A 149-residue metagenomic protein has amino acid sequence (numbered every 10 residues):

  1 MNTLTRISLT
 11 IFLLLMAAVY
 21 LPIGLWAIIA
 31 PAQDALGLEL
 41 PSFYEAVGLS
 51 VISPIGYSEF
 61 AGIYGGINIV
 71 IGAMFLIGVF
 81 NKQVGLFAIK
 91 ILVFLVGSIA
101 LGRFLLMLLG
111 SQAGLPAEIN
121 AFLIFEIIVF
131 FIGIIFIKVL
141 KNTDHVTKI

Functional and structural regions predicted by a protein language model:
M1-I23: Cytosolic juxtamembrane helix and N-cap/initiation of the first transmembrane helix
V19-E59: Hydrophobic transmembrane helix segments
G24-L25, F75-L76, R103-F104: Alpha-helical transmembrane segments of multipass membrane proteins
I55-I77, F94-L95: Core segments of alpha-helical transmembrane spans in multipass integral membrane proteins
G72-I89: Juxtamembrane helix-break-helix junctions at the cytosolic face of small multi-pass alpha-helical membrane proteins
I99-G110: Transmembrane alpha-helical segments of integral membrane proteins
A113-I124: Non-cytosolic membrane-interface motifs at loop->transmembrane helix junctions
I127-V146: Membrane-water interface at the C-terminal end of transmembrane alpha helices
